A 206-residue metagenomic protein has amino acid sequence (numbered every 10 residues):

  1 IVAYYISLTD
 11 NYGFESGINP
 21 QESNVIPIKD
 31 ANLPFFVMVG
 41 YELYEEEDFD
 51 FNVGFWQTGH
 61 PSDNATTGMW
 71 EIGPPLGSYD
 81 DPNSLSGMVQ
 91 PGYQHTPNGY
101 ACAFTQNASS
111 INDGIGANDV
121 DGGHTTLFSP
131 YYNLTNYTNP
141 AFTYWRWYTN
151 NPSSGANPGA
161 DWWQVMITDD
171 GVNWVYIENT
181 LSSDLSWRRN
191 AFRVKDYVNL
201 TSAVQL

Functional and structural regions predicted by a protein language model:
I1, G122, T135-Y137, P158 (+2 more regions): Surface-exposed coil/turn segments at beta-strand junctions on protein surfaces, enriched
I1-E71, L76, P130, N150 (+2 more regions): Glycan-association/targeting regions that enable binding to alpha-glucans and other polysaccharides
M38-Y41, F128-P140, V194-Y197: Extracellular and analogous surface-interaction loops
E42-G116, G123, N157-A160, R188: Extracellular glycan-recognition surfaces and repeat-rich motifs
G114-Y137, R188-A191: Short beta-strands within extracellular/lumenal beta-sheet-rich domains
G122-H124, Y132-T149, T201-A203: Extended extracellular/luminal ectodomain segments enriched in beta-structured repeat modules
N139-T180: Extracellular ligand-binding interfaces
V172-L200: Extracellular carbohydrate recognition and processing domains and analogous Trp-centered ligand-binding platforms
